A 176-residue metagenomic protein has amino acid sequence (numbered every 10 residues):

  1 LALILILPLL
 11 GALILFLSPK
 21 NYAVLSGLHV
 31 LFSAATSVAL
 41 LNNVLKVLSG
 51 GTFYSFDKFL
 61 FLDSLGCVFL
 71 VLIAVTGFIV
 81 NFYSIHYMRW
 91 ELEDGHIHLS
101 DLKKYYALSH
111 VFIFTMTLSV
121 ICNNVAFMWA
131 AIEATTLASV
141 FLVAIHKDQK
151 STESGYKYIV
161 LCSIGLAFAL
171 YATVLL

Functional and structural regions predicted by a protein language model:
A2-L15, V140-T152: Cytoplasmic juxtamembrane interface segments
A2-L3, L10-A107: Transmembrane helix-loop-helix hairpins at membrane boundaries of multipass inner-membrane proteins
I4, F59-L60, V120, W129: Residue-level signal for helical boundary/lining positions with a hydrophobic bias
L5, F32-T36, F69, T76-I79 (+2 more regions): Residue-level signal for the membrane-embedded core of alpha-helical transmembrane segments, especially mid-helix
L7, G11-I14, A35, F69 (+6 more regions): Hydrophobic residues within membrane-embedded alpha-helical segments of Major Facilitator Superfamily
K104-V111, T117-L176: Alpha-helical multi-pass transmembrane bundles of energy-transducing inner-membrane proteins
